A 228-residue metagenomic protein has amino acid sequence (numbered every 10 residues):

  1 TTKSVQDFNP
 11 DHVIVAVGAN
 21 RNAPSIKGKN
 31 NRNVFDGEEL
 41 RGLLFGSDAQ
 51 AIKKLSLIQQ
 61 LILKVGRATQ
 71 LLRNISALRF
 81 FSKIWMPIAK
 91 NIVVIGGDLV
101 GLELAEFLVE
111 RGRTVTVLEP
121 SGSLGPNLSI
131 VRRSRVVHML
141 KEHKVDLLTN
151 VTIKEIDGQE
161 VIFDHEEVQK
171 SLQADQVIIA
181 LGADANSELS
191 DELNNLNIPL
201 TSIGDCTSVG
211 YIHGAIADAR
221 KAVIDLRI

Functional and structural regions predicted by a protein language model:
T1-P24, K29-L40, L44-K90, L102 (+1 more regions): A Rossmann-like FAD-binding core segment of flavoenzymes
D11, P199-L200: Secondary-structure boundary/capping positions in well-ordered alpha/beta enzyme cores
Q59, L140, N197, D225-L226: Short, intrinsically disordered/low-complexity patches at protein termini and at juxtamembrane boundaries
I95-F107, L128-R133, E188, N194-N195 (+1 more regions): A conserved FAD-binding loop/helix module that cradles the flavin
V177, I198-P199: A short pocket-lining beta-strand/turn micro-motif at the edge of beta-sheets
